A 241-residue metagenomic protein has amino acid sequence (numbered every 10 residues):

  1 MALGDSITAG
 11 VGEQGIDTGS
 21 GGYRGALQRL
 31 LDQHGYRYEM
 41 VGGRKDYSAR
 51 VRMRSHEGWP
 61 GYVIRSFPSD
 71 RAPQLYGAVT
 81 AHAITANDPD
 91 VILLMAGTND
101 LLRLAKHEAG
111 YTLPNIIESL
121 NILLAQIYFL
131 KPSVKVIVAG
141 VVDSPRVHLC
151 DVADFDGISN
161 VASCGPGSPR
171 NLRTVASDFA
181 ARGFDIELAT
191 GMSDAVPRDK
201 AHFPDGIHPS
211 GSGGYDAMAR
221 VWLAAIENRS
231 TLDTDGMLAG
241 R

Functional and structural regions predicted by a protein language model:
M1-L3, F203: Short intrinsically disordered, low-complexity coil segments enriched in acidic
L3-I7, V41-D46, L94-N99, A139-S144 (+2 more regions): Active-site-proximal beta-strand/loop segments in catalytic clefts of secreted hydrolases
T8, G12, Q28, D32-Y36 (+7 more regions): Sec-exported extracytoplasmic/periplasmic mature domains
A9-E118: Conserved SGNH/GDSL esterase-like catalytic core that processes O-acyl groups on lipids and polysaccharides
G19, Y23, Y76, T80 (+7 more regions): Stable alpha-helical elements in mature extracytoplasmic
H34-E39, N87-L93, K131-I137, A181-E187: Loop/turn elements at helix/coil->beta-strand transitions in domains of secreted/extracellular proteins
T112-D143: A charged, solvent-exposed segment within the mature domains of Sec-exported extracytoplasmic proteins
V142-R241: Catalytic His-Asp segment of secreted/periplasmic serine-dependent ester chemistry enzymes
